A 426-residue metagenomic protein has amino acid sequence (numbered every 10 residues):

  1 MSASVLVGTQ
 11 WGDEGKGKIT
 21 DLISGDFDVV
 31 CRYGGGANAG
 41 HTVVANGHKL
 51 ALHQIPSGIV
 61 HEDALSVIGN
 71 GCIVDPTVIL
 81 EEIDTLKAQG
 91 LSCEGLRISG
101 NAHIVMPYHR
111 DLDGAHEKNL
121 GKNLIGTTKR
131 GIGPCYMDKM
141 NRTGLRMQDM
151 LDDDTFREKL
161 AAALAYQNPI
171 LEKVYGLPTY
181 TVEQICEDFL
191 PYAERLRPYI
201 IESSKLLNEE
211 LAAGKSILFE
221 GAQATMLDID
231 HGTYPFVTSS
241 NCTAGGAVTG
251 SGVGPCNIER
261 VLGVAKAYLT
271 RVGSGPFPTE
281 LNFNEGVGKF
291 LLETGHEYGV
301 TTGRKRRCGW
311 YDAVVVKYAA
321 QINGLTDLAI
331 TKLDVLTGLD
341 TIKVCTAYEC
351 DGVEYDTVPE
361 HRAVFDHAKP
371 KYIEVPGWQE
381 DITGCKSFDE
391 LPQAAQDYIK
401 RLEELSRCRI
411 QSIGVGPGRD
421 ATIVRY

Functional and structural regions predicted by a protein language model:
M1-Y426: Non-transmembrane, aqueous-exposed alpha-helical and coiled segments at domain scale
